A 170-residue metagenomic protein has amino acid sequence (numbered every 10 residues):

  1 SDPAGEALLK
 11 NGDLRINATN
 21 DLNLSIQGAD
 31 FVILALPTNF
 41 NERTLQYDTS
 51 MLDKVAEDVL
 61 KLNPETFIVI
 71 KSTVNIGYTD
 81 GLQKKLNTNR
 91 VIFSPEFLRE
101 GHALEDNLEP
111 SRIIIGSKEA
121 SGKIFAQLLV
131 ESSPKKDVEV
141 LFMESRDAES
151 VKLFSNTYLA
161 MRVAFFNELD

Functional and structural regions predicted by a protein language model:
S1-F31, T38-Q46: Conserved N-terminal Rossmann-fold NAD(P) cofactor-binding segment
S1-G5, V69, I113: Conserved N-terminal glycine-rich FAD pyrophosphate-binding loop of Rossmann-like flavoproteins
A7-K10, N23-L24, L60, L104-D106 (+1 more regions): Short secondary-structure boundary/capping segments
D13-R15, E65, T88, D137: A generic structural signal for alpha->beta connector loops
L22-I26, N39-H102: Rossmann-like NAD(P)(H) cofactor-binding subdomain of soluble oxidoreductases
G28-A29, E65, P110-S111: Local beta-strand N-terminus motif with an aromatic residue
L34-L36, S72, S117-K118: Glycine-rich, N-terminal phosphate-binding loop of Rossmann-like dinucleotide-binding domains
D80-I92, R99-D170: Internal alpha-helical scaffold of NAD(P)-dependent oxidoreductase catalytic cores
